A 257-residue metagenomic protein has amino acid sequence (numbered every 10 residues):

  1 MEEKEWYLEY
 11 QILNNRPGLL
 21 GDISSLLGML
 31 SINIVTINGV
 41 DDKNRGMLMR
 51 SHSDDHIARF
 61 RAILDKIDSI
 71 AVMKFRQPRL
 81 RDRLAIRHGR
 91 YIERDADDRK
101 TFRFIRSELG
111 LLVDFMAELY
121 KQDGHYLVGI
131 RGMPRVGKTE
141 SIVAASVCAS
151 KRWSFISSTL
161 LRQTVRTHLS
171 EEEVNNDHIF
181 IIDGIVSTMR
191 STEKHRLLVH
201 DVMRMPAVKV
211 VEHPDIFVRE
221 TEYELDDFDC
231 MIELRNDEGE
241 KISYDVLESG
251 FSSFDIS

Functional and structural regions predicted by a protein language model:
M1-G110, E118: A conserved regulatory-domain signal marking ACT and ACT-like small-molecule sensing domains and adjacent regulatory
L20, I57, K138, F217-E220: Short, well-ordered alpha-helical microsegments
G39, R94, R99-D114, E118-G124 (+2 more regions): Charged, elongated alpha-helical/coil segments that serve as electrostatic interaction surfaces for nucleic-acid
R59-L64, A145, E220-L225: Short, aromatic/basic amphipathic alpha-helical patches
G124-S157: Glycine-rich phosphate-binding P-loop
S141, E193-L198, R219-E222: A short acidic, amphipathic alpha-helical/loop segment
W153-D215: Conserved nucleotide-sensing/catalytic segment adjacent to the nucleotide-binding pocket in NTP-handling enzymes
H200-S257: Replace "adjacent to P-loop NTPase cores in ATP/GTP-dependent enzymes" with "adjacent to NTP-binding cores
